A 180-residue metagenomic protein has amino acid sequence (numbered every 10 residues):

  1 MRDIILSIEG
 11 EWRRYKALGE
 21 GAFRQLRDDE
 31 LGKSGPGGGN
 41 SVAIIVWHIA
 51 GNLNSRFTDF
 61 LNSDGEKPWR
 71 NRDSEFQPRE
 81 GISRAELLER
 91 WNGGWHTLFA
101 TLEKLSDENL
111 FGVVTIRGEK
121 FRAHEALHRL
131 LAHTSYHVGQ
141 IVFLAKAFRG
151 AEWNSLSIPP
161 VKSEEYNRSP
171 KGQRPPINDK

Functional and structural regions predicted by a protein language model:
M1, Q77-P78: A short alpha-helix capping/helix-coil boundary motif
M1-E11: Extreme N-terminal tail/first-helix region
E9-R13, A17-E20, D28-S74, I116-N178: Short, contiguous alpha-helical
P78-V114, H124-Y136, Q140, I177-D179: Acidic/histidine-rich alpha-helical segments that form the ligand environment of transition-metal centers
